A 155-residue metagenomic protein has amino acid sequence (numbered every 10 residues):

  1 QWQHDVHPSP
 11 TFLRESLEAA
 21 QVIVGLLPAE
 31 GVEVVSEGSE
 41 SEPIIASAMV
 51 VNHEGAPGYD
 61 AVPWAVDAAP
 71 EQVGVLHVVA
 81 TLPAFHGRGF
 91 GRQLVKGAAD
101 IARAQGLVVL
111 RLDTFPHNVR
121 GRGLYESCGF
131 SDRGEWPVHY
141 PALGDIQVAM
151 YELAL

Functional and structural regions predicted by a protein language model:
Q1-E15: Conserved GNAT-fold acetyl-CoA-binding loop/helix
T11-V24, G31-E33, H53-G58, V75: A short helix-loop-beta-strand connector motif used in the catalytic cores of GNAT acetyltransferases and, in some
V24-L26, V50, M150-A154: Short, well-ordered beta-strand micro-motif
E37-I44, A48-V79, H86, H139-G144: Conserved acyl-donor/pantetheine-binding loop and adjacent beta-alpha core of acyl/acetyltransferases and related
L76, L110-T114: Conserved hydrophobic beta-strand within the GNAT/NAT acetyltransferase core sheet that lines the active-site cleft
T81, G87-D100, A104, G123-S127: Conserved acetyl-CoA-binding loop-helix of GNAT-fold acetyltransferases
V108, S131: Short acidic/polar active-site loop segments enriched in Thr and Asp
F115-R122, E126-C128, G134-L155: C-terminal "cap" of GNAT-fold acetyltransferases
